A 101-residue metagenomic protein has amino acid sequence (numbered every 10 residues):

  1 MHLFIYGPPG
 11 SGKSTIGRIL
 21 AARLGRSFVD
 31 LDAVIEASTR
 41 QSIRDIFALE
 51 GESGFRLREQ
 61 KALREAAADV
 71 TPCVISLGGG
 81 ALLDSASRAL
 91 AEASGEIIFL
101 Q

Functional and structural regions predicted by a protein language model:
H2: Walker A (P-loop) ATP-phosphate-binding motif of ABC ATPase nucleotide-binding domains
I5: Hydrophobic anchor at the beta1->P-loop junction of P-loop NTPases
P8: P-loop (Walker A) phosphate-binding loop of NTP-binding proteins
K13: Conserved lysine of the Walker
I16: Hydrophobic positions on the alpha1 helix immediately C-terminal to the Walker A/P-loop
I19: Active-site signature of alpha/beta-hydrolase-fold catalytic machinery across serine- and Asp/Cys-nucleophile hydrolases
S27, A33-E92: ATP-dependent small-molecule kinase phosphotransfer cores that center on conserved nucleotide phosphate-binding segments
A91-Q101: Conserved phosphate-donor/acceptor-positioning beta-strand/loop module used by diverse small-molecule
